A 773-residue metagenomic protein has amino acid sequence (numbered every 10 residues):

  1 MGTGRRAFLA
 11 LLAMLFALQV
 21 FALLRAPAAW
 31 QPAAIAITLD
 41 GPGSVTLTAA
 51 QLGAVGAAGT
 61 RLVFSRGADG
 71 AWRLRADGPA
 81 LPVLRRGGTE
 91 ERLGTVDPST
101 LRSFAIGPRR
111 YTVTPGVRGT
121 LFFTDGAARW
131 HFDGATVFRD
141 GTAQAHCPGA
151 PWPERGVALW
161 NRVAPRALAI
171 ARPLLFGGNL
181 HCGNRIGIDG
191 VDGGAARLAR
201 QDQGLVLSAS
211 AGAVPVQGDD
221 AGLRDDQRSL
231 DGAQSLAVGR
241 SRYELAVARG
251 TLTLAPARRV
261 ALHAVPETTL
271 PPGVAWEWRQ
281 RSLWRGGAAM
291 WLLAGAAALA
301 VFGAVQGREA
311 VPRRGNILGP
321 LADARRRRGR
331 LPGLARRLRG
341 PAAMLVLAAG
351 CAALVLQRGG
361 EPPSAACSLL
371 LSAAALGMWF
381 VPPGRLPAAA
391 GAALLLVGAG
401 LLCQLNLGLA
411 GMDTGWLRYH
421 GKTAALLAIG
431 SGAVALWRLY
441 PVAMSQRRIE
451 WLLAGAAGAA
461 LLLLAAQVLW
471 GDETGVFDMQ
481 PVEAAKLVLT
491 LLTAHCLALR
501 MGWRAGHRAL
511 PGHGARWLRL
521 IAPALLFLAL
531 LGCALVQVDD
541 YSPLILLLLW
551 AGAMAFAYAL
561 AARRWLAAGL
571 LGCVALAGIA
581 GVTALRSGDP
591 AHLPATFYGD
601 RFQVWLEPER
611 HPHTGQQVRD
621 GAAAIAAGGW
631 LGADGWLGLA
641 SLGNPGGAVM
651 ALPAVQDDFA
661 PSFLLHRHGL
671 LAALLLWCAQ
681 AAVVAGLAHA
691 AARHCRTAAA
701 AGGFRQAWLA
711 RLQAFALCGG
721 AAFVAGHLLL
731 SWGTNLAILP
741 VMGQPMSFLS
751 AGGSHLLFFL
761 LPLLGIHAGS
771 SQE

Functional and structural regions predicted by a protein language model:
G2-A33, L230-G471, F527-L530, L671 (+3 more regions): A structural signal for hydrophobic alpha-helical transmembrane segments in multi-pass membrane proteins
A34-A36, P42-S44, A567-L676, L712: Hydrophobic, glycine- and aromatic-enriched re-entrant/interface helices and adjoining loop segments
L39-F123, T136-R139, P153-G218, L223 (+2 more regions): Forkhead-associated
G239, L293-F302, Q306-V311, L670-G726: Hydrophobic transmembrane alpha-helices and their immediate junctions
R330-L334, W708-L717, G726-E773: A juxtamembrane structural motif centered on a specific transmembrane helix
R385-A390, R447-W451, G514-A522, A559-V574: Membrane-interfacial entry segments at the cytosolic side of transmembrane helices
G415-Y419, V468-H495, P511-I521, Y541-P543 (+2 more regions): Membrane-interface segments at transmembrane-helix junctions in multi-pass inner-membrane proteins
P523-L535, Y541-A591: Hydrophobic alpha-helical segments of polytopic membrane proteins
